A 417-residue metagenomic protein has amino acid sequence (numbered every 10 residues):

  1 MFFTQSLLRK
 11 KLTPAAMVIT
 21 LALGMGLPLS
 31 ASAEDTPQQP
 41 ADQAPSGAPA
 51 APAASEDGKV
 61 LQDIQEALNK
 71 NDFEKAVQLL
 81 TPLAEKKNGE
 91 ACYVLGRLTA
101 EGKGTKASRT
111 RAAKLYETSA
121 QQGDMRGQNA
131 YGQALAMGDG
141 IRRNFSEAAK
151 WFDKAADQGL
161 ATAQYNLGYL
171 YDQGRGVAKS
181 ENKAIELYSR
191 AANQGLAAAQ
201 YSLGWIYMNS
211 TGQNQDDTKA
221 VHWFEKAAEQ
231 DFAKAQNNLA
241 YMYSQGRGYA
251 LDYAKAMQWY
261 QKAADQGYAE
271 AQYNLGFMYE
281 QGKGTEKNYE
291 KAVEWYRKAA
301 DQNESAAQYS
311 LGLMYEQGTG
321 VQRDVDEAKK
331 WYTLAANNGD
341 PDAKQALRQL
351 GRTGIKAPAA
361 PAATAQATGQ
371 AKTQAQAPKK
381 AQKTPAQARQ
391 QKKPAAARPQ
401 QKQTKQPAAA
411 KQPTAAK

Functional and structural regions predicted by a protein language model:
M1-K10: N-terminal secretory signal peptides that target proteins for export/translocation
A15-G26: Bacterial N-terminal signal peptides
A33-E66, Q78, Q258, E294 (+1 more regions): Compositionally biased, proline/threonine/alanine/serine-rich low-complexity intrinsically disordered stretches
S55-E56, N71, E85-N88, E101-K103 (+19 more regions): Short helix-capping/linker turns of helical repeat alpha-solenoids
V60-E66, C92-E101, A130-M137, I141 (+8 more regions): Hydrophobic face of amphipathic alpha-helices that form TPR/SEL1-like repeat modules and related alpha-solenoid
N71-Q78, K106-T118, R142-W151, A178-S189 (+4 more regions): Structural signature of tandem alpha-helical TPR/SEL1-like repeats, specifically the intra-repeat loop/turn
P82-L83, T118-S119, K154-A155, R190-A191 (+4 more regions): Canonical positions in the second alpha-helix
Q322-P341, R348-G351: TPR/TPR-like (Sel1-like) alpha-helical repeat modules
